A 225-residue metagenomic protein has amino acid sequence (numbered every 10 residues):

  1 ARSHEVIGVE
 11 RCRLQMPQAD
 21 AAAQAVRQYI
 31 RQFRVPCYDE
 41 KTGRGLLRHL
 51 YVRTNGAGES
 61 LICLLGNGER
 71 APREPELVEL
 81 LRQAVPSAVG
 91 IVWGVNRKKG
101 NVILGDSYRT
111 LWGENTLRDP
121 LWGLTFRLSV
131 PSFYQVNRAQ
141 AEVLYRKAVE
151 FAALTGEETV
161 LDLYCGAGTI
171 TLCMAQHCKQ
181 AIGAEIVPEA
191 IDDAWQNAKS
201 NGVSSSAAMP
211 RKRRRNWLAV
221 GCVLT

Functional and structural regions predicted by a protein language model:
A1-R109, R146, E150-E157, T225: SAM-dependent transferase fold signal centered on methyltransferase-like domains, encompassing both Class I
R73-T225: Rossmann-like S-adenosyl-L-methionine
